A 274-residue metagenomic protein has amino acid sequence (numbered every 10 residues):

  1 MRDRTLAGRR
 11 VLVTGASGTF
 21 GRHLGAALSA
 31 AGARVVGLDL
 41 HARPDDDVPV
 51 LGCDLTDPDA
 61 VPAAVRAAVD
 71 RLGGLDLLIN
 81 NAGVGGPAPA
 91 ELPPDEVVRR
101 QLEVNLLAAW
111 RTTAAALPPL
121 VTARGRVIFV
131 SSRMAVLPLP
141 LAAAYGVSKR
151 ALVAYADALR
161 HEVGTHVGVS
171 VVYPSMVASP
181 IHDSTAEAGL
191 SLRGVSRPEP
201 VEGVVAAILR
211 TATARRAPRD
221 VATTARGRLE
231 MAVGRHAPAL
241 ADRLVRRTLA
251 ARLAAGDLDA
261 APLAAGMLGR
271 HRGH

Functional and structural regions predicted by a protein language model:
R2-V35: Canonical Rossmann dinucleotide-binding motif of NAD(H)/NADP(H)-dependent dehydrogenases/reductases, specifically
C53-A63, D95: The beta1-alpha1 cofactor-binding region of Rossmann-like NAD(H)/NADP(H)-dependent oxidoreductases
N81-G86: Conserved NAD(P)H cofactor-binding loop of Rossmann-fold oxidoreductase domains
P89-A90, P94-R99: Substrate-binding pocket helix/loop in short-chain dehydrogenase/reductase
T113, S148: Active-site helix of classical SDR
S132: Residue(s) in the substrate-gating loop at a strand-loop-helix junction that position the organic substrate next
H161-A225: SDR active-site lid
